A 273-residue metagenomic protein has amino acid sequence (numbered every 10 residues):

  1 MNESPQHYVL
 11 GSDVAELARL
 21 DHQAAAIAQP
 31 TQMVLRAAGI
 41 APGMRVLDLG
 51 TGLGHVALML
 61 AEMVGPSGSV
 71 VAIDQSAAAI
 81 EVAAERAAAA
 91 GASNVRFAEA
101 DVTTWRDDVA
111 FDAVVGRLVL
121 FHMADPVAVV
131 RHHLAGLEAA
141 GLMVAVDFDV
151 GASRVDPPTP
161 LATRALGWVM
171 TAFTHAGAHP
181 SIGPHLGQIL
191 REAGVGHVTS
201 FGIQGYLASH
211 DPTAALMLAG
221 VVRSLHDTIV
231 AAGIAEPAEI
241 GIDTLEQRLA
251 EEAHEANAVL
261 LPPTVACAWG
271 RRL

Functional and structural regions predicted by a protein language model:
M1-L17, D21-H22: N-terminal, positively charged/glycine-rich alpha-helical extensions of SAM-dependent methyltransferases
V9, D13-E16, V198-L261: C-terminal helical/coil "lid" or tail adjacent to the Rossmann-like core of SAM-dependent
A25-M44, M59: Conserved alpha-helix/loop element of class I SAM-dependent methyltransferases that forms part of the SAM/SAH-binding
L47, L53-W105: Class I SAM-dependent methyltransferase SAM/SAH-binding core
T104-V114: A short acidic, Gly/Pro-enriched loop at the edge of an enzyme's catalytic core that lines a small-molecule cofactor
D112-P126: A short SAM/SAH-binding and catalytic strip from SAM-dependent methyltransferases
V127-L142: A short glycine-rich, Lys/Arg-flanked "PGG" loop and its adjoining helix->strand segment in the class I
V144-P212, V230-A231: Conserved catalytic/acceptor-binding region of the Class I
